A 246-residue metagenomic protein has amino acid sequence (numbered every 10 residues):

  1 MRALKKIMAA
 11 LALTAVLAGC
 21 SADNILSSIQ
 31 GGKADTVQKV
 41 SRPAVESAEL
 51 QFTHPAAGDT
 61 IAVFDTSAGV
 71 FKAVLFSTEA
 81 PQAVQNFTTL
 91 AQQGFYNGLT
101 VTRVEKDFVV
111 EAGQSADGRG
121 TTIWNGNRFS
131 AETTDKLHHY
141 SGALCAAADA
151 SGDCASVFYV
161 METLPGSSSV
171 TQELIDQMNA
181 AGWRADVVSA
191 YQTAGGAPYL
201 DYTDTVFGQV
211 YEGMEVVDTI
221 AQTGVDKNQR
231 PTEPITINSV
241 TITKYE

Functional and structural regions predicted by a protein language model:
R2-M8, G19-E246: Cyclophilin-like peptidyl-prolyl cis-trans isomerases
A9-L13: Internal alpha-helical transmembrane segments of multi-pass membrane proteins, especially GPCRs
